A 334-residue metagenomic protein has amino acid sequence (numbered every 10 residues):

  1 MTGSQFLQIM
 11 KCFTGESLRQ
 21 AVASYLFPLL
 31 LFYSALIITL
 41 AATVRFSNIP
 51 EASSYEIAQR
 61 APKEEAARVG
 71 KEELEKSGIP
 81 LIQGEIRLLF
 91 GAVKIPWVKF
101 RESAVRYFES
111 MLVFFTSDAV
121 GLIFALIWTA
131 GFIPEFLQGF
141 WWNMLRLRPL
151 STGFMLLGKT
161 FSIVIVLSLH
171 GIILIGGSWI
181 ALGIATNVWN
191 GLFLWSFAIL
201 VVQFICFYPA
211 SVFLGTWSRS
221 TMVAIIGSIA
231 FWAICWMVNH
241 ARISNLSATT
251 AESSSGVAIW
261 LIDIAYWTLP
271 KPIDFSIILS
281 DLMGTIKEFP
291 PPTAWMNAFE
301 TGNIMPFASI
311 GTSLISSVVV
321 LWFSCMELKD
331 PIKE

Functional and structural regions predicted by a protein language model:
M1-T14: Short, membrane-interfacial amphipathic segments enriched in basic
T14, F132-V164: Helix-loop-helix units of permease transmembrane domains in multi-pass membrane transporters, especially ABC
G15-Y33: Membrane-interface helix starts
Q20, P134, L145-L147, S211 (+1 more regions): Helix-capping/transition residues at the boundaries of transmembrane alpha-helices and the short helical linkers
L30-A35, M222-C235: Central hydrophobic cores of alpha-helical transmembrane segments in multi-pass integral membrane proteins
T39-I49, R60-A61, K76-F132, L156-V223 (+2 more regions): Secretory targeting signals
R45-I79, F90-Y107, A230-M326: Terminal transmembrane helical anchor/hairpin motif
T116-L137, G311-P331: Transmembrane alpha-helical segments in integral membrane proteins
